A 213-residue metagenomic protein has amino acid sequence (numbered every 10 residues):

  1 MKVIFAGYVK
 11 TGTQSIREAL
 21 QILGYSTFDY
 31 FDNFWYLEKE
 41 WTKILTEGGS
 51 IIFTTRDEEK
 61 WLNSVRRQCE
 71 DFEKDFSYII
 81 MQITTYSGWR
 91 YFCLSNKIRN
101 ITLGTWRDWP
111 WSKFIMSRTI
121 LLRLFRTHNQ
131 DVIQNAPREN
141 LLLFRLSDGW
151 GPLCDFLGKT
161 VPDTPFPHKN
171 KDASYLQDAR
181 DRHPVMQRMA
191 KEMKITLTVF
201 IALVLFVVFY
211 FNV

Functional and structural regions predicted by a protein language model:
M1-L45: PAPS-dependent sulfotransferase catalytic core
A6, R17, G24, F28-D29 (+8 more regions): Histidine-/acidic-rich catalytic cores in large beta-rich domains
T13-R17, Y36-L37, E59-S64, E70 (+1 more regions): Short catalytic/ligand-binding loop motif for oxyanion handling, primarily in non-cytosolic enzymes, centered on
T46-S117, K159: PAPS-dependent sulfotransferase catalytic domain
I52-L62, T127-Q187: The conserved 3'-phosphoadenosine-5'-phosphosulfate
F72-I83, P165, V185-M193: A polyampholytic, Gly/Pro-enriched intrinsically disordered region
T102-L141: Active-site oxyanion/phosphate-handling segment shared across diverse enzymes
R188-V213: Terminal signal-anchor or tail-anchor transmembrane helices that tether membrane-associated enzymes to cellular
